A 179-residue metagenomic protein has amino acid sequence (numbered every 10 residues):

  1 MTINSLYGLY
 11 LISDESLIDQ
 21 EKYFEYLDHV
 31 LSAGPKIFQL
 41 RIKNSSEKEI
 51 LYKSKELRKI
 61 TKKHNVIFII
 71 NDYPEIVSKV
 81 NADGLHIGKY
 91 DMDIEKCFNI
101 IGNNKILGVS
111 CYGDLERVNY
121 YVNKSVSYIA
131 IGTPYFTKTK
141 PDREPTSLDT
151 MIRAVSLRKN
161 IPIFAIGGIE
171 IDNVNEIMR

Functional and structural regions predicted by a protein language model:
M1-I94, N99-Y128, R143-D149, R153 (+2 more regions): Conserved N-terminal beta1-alpha1 strand-loop-helix module at the mouth
Y135-T137: A short, flexible beta-alpha/helix-coil linker loop
